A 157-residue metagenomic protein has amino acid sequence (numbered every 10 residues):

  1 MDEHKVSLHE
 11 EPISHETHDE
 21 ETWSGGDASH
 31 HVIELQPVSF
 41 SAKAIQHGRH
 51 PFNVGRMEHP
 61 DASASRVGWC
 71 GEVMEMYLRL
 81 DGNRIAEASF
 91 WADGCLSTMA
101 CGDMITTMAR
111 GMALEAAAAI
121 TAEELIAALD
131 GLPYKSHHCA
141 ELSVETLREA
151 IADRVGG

Functional and structural regions predicted by a protein language model:
D2-E58, A62-S65, A86, M104 (+2 more regions): C-terminal binding/interaction regions
V67-C70: Short loop/turn motifs at secondary-structure junctions and domain boundaries
E72-N83: Short beta-strand elements
R79, S89-W91: Conserved beta-strand segments that form the floor/walls of ligand-binding pockets within enzyme and binding domains
D81-I85, C95, A122: Short connector loops/turns at beta-strand edges and beta->alpha or beta->beta junctions
R84-S89, M99: Short small-residue beta-strand/loop micro-motif enriched in glycine and branched aliphatics
A92-C101, C139: Short, thiol/selenol-centered motifs that function as redox-active sites or metal-ligating centers
M99-A109: Short, small-residue alpha-helix embedded
